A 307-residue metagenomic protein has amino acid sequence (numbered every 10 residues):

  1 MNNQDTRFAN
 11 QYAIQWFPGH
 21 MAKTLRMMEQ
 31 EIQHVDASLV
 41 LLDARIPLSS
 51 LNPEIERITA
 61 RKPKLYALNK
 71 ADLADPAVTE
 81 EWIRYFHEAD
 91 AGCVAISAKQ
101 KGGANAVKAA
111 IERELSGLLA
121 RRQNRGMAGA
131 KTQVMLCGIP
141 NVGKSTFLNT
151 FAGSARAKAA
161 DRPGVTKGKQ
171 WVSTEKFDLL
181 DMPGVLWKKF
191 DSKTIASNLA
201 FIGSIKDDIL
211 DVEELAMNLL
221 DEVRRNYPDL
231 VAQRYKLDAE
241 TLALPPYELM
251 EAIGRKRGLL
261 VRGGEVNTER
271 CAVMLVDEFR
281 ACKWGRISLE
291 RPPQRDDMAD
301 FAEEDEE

Functional and structural regions predicted by a protein language model:
M1-S38, R45-I46, L51-P53, I58-K64 (+4 more regions): Helix-rich effector regions associated with P-loop NTPase G domains
V40, Y66-L68, L136: Structural beta-sheet core signal
D72-G138, G258-L260, V266: Canonical P-loop GTPase G-domain recognition
A98, L148, F177-L180: Conserved active-site beta-strand-loop modules that form the wall/rim of enzyme catalytic pockets and either contain
A106, A110, T146, N218 (+1 more regions): Alpha-helical scaffold segments in soluble metabolic enzymes
M127-G129, F151, V172: Solvent-exposed alpha-helices and their adjacent loops that cap or buttress functional pockets in soluble metabolic
Q133-G153, A157, M182: Glycine-rich phosphate-binding P-loop
